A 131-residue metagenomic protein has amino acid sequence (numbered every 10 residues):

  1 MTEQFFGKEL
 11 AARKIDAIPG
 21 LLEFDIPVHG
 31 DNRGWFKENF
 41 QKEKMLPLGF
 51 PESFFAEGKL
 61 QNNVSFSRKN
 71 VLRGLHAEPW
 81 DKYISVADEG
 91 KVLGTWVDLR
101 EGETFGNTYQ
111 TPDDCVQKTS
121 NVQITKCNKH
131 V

Functional and structural regions predicted by a protein language model:
M1-V122, C127: Non-catalytic, conserved peripheral segments adjacent to functional cores
